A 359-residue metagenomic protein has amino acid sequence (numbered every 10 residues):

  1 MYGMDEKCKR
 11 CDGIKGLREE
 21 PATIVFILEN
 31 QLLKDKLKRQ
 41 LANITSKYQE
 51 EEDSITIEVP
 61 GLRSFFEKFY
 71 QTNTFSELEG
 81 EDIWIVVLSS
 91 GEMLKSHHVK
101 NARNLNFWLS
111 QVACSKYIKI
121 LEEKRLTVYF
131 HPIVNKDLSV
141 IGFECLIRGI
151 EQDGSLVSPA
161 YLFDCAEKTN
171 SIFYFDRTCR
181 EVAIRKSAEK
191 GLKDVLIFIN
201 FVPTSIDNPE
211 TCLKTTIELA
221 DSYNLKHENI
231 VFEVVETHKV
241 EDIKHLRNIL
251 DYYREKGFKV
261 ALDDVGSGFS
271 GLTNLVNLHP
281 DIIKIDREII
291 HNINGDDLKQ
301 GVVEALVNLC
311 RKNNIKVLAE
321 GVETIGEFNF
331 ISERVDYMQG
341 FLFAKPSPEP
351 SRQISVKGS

Functional and structural regions predicted by a protein language model:
M1-S96, K100, W108-L109, E236-K239 (+1 more regions): EAL-family c-di-GMP phosphodiesterase catalytic domain
A102-D164, P346-S347: Active-site core of bacterial EAL-family cyclic-dinucleotide phosphodiesterase domains
R125-T127, E144, L196-F198, N229-E233 (+4 more regions): Structural preference for beta-strand elements that scaffold enzyme active sites
D137, Y252, N274-N277, N329-F330: Well-formed, non-transmembrane alpha-helical positions, independent of function
F173-D242, G321: Catalytic core of bacterial c-di-GMP phosphodiesterases, primarily the EAL and HD-GYP domains, capturing alpha-helical
C212-E218, K244-N248, D297-E304: Charged helix-capping and loop-helix junction motifs
A220-D221, R247-G257, E304-R311, S332: Surface-exposed amphipathic alpha-helices with a cationic face
